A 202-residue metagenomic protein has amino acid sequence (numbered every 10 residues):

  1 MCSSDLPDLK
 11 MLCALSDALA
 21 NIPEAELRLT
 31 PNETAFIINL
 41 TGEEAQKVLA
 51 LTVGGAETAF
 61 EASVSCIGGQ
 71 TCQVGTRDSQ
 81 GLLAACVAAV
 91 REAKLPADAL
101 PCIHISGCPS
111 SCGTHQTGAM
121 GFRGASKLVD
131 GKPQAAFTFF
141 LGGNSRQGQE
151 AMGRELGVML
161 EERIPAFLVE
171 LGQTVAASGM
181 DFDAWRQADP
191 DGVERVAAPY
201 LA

Functional and structural regions predicted by a protein language model:
M1-S3: Conserved small/polar residues in nucleotide/adenosyl-binding loops
D5-K132: Small-residue-enriched alpha-helical segments and adjacent helix-cap loops that form tight helix-helix packing
F36, F60, F122, F137-F140 (+2 more regions): Phenylalanine-focused residue identity feature
T41-G42, S145, G192: Intrinsic-disorder/low-complexity, polar/charged segments
I67-T71, R146-M159: Short beta-alpha connecting loops at secondary-structure transitions that line or flank enzyme active sites
S110, N144-Q147: Short Gly/Pro-enriched loop/turn and capping motifs at secondary-structure junctions
K127-G143: Gly/Ser/Thr/Ala-enriched C-terminal appendages of enzymes
R154-A202: Extended hydrophobic packing segments that form well-structured cores
